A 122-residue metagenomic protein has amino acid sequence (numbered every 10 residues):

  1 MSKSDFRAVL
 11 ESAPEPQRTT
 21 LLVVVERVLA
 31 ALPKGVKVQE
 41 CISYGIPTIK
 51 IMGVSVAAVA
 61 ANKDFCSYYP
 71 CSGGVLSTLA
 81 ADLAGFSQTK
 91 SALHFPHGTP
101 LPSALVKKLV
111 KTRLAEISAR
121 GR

Functional and structural regions predicted by a protein language model:
M1-R122: Charge-dense, helix-prone N-terminal extensions
